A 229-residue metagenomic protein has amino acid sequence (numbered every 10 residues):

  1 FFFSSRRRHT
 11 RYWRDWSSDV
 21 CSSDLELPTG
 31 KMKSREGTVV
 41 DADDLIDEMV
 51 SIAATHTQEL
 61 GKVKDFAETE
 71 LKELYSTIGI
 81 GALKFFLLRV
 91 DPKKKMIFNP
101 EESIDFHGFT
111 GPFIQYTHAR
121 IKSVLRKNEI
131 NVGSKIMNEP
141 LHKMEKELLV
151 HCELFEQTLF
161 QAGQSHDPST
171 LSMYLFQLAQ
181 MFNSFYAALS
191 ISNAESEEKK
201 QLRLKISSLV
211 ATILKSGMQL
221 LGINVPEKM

Functional and structural regions predicted by a protein language model:
F1-C21: Single conserved hydrophobic/aromatic residue that forms the stacking wall/gate of nucleotide- or nucleobase-binding
S18-M229: Non-catalytic interaction-recognition regions
